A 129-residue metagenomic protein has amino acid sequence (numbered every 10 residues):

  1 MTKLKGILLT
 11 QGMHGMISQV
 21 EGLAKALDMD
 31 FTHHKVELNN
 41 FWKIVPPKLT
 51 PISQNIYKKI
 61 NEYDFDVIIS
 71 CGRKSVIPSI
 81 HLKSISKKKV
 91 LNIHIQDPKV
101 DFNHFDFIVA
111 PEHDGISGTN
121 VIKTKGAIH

Functional and structural regions predicted by a protein language model:
M1-T2, K58-D66, I85-K87, V100-H104: Flexible, charged surface loops at secondary-structure boundaries
M1-Y57, Y63: N-terminal pre-catalytic "stem/leader" segment of glycosyltransferase-like enzymes
K5, D66-V67, L91, F107: Structural motif
T10-M16, G72-I77, P98-D101, G115: Gly/Ser/Thr-rich loops at beta-strand to alpha-helix junctions that form or flank small-molecule/cofactor-binding
I17-Q19, P78-H81, H104, T119-N120: Short glycine-/acidic-enriched loop or helix-start segments at secondary-structure transitions that form or flank
C71, L91-D97, V109-P111: Short beta-strand elements of ligand-binding domains
I77-L91: Glycosyltransferases and closely related glycan-assembly transferases that use nucleotide-activated donors
F102-H129: A nucleotide-sugar donor-handling region in carbohydrate enzymes
